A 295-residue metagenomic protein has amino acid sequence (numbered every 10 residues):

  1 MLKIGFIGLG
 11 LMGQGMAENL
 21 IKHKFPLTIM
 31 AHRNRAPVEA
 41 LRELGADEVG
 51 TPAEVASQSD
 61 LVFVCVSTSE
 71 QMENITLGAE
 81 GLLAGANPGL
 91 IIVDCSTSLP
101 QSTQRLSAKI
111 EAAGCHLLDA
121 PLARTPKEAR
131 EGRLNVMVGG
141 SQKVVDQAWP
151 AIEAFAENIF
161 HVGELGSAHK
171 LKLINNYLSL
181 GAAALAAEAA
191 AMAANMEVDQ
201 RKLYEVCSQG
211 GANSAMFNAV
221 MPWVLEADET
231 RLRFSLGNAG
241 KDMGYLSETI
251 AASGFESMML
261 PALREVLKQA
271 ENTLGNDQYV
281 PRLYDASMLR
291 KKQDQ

Functional and structural regions predicted by a protein language model:
M1-V64, L90, C95: NAD(P)+-binding Rossmann beta1-loop-alpha1 motif at the extreme N-terminus of oxidoreductases
I4, T97-Y177: Rossmann-fold dinucleotide-binding core
M16-L20, L106, A151, M192: Hydrophobic residues within alpha-helices that form the first helical element adjacent to the glycine-rich loop
L27, E48, L117-L118, I159 (+2 more regions): Hydrophobic beta-strand scaffold residues
T51-S57, L61, S69-L134: Rossmann-like NAD(P)(H) cofactor-binding subdomain of soluble oxidoreductases
S167-K291: Helical "substrate-binding/catalytic lid" subdomain of Rossmann-like NAD(P)-dependent dehydrogenases/reductases
